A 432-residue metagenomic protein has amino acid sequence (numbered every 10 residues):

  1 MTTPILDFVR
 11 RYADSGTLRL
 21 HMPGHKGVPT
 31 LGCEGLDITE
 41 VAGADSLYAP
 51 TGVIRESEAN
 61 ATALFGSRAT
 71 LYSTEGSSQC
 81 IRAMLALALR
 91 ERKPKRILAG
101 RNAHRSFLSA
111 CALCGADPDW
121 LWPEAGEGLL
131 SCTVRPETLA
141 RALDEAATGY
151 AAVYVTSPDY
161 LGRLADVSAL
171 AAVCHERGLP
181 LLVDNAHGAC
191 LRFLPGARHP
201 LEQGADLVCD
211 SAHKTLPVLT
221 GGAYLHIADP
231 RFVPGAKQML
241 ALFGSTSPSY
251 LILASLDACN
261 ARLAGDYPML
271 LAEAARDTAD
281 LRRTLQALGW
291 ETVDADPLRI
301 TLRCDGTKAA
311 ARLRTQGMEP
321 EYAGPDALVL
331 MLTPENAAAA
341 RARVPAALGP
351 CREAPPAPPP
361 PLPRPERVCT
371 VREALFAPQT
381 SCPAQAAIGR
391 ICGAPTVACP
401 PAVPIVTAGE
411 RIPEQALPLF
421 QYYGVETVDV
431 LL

Functional and structural regions predicted by a protein language model:
M1-G52: N-terminal "arm"/small-domain region of PLP-dependent enzymes with the aminotransferase-like
T2-R10, E75-E291, C304: Conserved PLP-enzyme active-site core in the AAT-like
G27, Y160, H213-T215, P230-F232 (+5 more regions): Short, glycine-/Ser/Thr-/acidic-enriched flexible segments
E34-Q79, N102: Conserved N-terminal alpha-helix of the aminotransferase class I/II PLP-enzyme fold
R68-T70, P94-I97, I405: Short active-site oxyanion
A69-L71, D210, G317-E321: A short linear hydrophobic-aromatic micro-motif
R283-E414, P418-V425: Conserved C-terminal alpha-helix-loop-beta "cap" of PLP-dependent enzymes that closes/shapes the active-site mouth
T427-L432: Charge-dense polyanion-binding interfaces
